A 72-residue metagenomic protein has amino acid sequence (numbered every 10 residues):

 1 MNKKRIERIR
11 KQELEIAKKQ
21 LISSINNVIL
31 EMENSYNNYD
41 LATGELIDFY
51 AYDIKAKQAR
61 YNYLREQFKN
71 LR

Functional and structural regions predicted by a protein language model:
M1-R72: Charge-rich amphipathic alpha-helical interaction elements
